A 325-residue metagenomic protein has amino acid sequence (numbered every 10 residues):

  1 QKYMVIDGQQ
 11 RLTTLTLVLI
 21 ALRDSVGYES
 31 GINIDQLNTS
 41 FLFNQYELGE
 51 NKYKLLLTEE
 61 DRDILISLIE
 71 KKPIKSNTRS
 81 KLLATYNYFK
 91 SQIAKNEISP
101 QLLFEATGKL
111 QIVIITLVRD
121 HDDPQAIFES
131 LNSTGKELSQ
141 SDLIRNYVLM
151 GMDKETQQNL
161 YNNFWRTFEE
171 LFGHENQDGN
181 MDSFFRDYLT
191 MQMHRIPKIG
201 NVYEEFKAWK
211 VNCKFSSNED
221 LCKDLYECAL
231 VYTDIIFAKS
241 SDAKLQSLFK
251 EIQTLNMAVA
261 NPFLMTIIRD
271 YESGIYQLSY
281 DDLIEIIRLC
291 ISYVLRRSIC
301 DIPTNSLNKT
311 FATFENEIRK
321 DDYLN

Functional and structural regions predicted by a protein language model:
Q1-G200, T304, F311: Glycine- and hydrophobic-rich flexible loops that cap the catalytic core of alpha/beta enzyme folds
Q140-R145, L149-N325: A cross-family structural signal marking well-folded subdomains
